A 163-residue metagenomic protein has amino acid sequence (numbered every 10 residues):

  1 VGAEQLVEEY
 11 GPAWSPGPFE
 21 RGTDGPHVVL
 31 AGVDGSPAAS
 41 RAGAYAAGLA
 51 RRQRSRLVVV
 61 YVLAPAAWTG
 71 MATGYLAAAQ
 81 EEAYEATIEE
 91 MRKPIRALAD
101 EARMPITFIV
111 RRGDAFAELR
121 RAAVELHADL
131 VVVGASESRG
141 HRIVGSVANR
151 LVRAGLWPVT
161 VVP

Functional and structural regions predicted by a protein language model:
V1-G25, A97-V131, S138: Structural beta-alpha unit
G2-G22, Y61-E90: Acidic, proline/glycine-rich short linear motifs
P18-Y75, D100, A154: Small/aliphatic-rich secondary-structure junction motif
V58-V60, T107-R111, T160: General small-molecule cofactor/ligand-binding pocket signal
Y61, G134-S136, P163: Short secondary-structure boundary segments
G74-A78, E125-H127, N149-R150: Short, hinge-like loop/turn segments at secondary-structure boundaries
L130-A154: Glycine-rich, Arg-bearing micro-motifs that act as flexible, cationic patches
W157-P163: Short, flexible loop segments at boundaries between secondary-structure elements
